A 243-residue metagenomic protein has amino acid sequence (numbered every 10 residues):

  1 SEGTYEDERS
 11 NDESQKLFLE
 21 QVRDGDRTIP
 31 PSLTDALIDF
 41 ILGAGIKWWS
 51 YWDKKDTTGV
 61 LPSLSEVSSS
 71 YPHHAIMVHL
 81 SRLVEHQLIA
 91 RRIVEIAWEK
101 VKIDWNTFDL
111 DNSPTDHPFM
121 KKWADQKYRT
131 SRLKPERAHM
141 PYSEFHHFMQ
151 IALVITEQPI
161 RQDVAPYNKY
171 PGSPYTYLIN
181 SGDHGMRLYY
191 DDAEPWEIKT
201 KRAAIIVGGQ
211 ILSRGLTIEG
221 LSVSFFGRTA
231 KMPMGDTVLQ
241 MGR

Functional and structural regions predicted by a protein language model:
S1-R92, V101: Conserved interdomain linker/interface between the two RecA-like ATPase lobes of SF2 helicase motors
T57-I205: Conserved C-terminal RecA-like helicase domain
R82-E85, S213, A230-M232: Conserved nucleotide-binding/hydrolysis micro-motifs of P-loop NTPases
H86-R92, L216-E219, M234-V238: A short acidic (Asp/Glu
K100-T107, I218-E219, K231-P233: Secondary-structure transition/capping motifs at alpha-helix termini and the adjoining loop/turn into the next element
A204-V207, L212-T229: A short beta-strand element within the Helicase C-terminal
F226, K231-R243: Conserved SF2 helicase motif VI
